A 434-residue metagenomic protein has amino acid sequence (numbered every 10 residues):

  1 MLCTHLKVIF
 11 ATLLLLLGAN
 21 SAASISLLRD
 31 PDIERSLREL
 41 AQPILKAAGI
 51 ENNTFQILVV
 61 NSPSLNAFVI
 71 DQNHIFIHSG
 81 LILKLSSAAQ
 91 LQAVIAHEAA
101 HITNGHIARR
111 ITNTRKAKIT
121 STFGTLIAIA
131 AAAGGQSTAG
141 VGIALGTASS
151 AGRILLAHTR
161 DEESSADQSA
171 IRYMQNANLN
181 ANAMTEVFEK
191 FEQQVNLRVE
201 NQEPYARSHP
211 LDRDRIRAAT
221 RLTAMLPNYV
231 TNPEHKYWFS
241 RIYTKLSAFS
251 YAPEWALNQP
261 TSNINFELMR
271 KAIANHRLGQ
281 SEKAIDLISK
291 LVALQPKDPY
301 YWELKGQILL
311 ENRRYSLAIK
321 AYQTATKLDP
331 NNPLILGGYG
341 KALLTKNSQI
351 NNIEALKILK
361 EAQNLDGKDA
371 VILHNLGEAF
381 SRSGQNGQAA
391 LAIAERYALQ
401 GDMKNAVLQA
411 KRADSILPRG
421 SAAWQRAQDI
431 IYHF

Functional and structural regions predicted by a protein language model:
R29, R35, I57, R153-I154 (+1 more regions): Extracytoplasmic and endomembrane cell-envelope/extracellular-matrix remodeling and assembly machinery
S262, P296, P330, D366-G367 (+3 more regions): Short coil turns that delineate tetratricopeptide repeat
G279, R313, N347-I350, G384 (+1 more regions): Residue-level detector of the short coil/turn that links helix A to helix B within each tetratricopeptide repeat
K290-L291, T324-A325, E361-A362, R396 (+1 more regions): Canonical positions in the second alpha-helix
